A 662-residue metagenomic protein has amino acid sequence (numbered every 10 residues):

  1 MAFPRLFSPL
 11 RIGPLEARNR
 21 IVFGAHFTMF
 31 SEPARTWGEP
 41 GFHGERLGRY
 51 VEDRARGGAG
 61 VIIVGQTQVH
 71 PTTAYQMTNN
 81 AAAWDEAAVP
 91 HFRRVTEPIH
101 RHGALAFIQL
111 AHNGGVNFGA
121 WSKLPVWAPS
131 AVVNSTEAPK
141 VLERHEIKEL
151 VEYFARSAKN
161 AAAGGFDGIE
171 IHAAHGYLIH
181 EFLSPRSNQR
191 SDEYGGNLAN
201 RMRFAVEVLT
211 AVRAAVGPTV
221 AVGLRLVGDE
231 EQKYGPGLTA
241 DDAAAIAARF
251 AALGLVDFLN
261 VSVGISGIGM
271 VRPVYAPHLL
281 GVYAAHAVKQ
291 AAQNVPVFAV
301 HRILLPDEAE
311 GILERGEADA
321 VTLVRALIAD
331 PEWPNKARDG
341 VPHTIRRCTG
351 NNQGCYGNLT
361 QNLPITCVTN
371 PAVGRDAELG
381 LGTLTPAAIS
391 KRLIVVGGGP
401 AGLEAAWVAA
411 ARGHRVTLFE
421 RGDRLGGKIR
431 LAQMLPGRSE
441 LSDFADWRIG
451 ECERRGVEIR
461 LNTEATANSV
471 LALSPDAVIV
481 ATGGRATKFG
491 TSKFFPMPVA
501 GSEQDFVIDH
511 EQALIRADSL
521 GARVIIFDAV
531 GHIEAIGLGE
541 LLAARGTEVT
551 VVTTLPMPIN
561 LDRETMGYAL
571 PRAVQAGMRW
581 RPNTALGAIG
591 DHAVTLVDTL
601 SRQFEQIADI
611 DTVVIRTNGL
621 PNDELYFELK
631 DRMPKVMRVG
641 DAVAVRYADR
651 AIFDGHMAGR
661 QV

Functional and structural regions predicted by a protein language model:
M1-V396, P400, E404-A411, R415-V416 (+2 more regions): Flavin-dependent oxidoreductase catalytic cores
L209, E378-A388, A411, R415 (+5 more regions): Flanking helices and flexible, charged tails adjoining ferredoxin-like Fe-S electron-transfer domains in multi-subunit
G267, L327-D330, R424-G426, T487 (+2 more regions): Short gly/pro/ser/thr-enriched loop/turn and capping motifs at secondary-structure boundaries
Q290-P296, R315-A320, E453, L520-R523 (+2 more regions): Short, surface-exposed connector motifs at secondary-structure boundaries
S390-F419, L461-S474, A481-P498, E503-L561 (+1 more regions): Rossmann-like dinucleotide/flavin-binding elements
R415-R455, V530-T584, V643: Rossmann-like dinucleotide-binding cores of NAD(P)H-dependent redox enzymes
